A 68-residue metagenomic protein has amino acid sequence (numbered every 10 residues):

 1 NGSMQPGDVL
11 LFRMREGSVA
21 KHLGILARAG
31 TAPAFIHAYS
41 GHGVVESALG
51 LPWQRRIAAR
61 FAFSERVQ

Functional and structural regions predicted by a protein language model:
N1, R56-A59: Short secondary-structure junctions
N1-G43: ...with weaker cross-activation on analogous glycine-rich loops/strands in unrelated enzymes
A27-A29, P52-W53, F61: General N-terminal targeting signals
Y39-Q54: Low-complexity, intrinsically disordered Gly/Pro/Thr-rich segments
A58-Q68: Low-complexity, Gly/Ser/Thr/Pro-rich intrinsically disordered linker/tail segments
